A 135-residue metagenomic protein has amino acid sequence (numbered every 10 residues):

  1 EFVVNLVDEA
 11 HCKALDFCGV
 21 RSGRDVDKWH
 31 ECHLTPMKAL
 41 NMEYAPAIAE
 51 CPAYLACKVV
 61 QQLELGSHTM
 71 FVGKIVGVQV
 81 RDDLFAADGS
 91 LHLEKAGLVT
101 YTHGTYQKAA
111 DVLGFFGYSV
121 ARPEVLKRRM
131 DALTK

Functional and structural regions predicted by a protein language model:
E1-K135: Basic, polyanion-binding surface patches
